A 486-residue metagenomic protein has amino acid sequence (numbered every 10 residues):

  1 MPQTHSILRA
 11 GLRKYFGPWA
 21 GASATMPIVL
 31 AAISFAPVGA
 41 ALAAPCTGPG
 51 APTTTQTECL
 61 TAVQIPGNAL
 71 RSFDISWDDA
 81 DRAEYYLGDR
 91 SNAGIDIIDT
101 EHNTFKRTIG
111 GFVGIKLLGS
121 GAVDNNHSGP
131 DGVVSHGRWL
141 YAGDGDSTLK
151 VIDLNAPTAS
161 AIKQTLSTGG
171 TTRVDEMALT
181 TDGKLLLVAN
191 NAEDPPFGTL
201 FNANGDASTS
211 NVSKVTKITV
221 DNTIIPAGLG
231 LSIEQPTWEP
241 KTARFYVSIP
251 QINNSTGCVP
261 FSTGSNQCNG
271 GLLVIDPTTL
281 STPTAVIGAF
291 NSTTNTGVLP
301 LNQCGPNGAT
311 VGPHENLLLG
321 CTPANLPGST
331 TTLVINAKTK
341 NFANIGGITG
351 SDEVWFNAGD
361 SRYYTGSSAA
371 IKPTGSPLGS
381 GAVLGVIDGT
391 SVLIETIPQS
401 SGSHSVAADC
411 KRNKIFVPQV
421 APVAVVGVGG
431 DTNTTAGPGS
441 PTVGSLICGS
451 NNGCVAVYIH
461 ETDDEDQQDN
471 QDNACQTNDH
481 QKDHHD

Functional and structural regions predicted by a protein language model:
M1, A22-T25, A474: Low-complexity intrinsically disordered segments
M1-A20: N-terminal secretory signal peptides that target proteins for export/translocation
G21-P37: Bacterial N-terminal signal peptides
L42-C475, D479-D486: Predominantly soluble domains enriched in secretory-pathway, periplasmic, or organellar proteins
